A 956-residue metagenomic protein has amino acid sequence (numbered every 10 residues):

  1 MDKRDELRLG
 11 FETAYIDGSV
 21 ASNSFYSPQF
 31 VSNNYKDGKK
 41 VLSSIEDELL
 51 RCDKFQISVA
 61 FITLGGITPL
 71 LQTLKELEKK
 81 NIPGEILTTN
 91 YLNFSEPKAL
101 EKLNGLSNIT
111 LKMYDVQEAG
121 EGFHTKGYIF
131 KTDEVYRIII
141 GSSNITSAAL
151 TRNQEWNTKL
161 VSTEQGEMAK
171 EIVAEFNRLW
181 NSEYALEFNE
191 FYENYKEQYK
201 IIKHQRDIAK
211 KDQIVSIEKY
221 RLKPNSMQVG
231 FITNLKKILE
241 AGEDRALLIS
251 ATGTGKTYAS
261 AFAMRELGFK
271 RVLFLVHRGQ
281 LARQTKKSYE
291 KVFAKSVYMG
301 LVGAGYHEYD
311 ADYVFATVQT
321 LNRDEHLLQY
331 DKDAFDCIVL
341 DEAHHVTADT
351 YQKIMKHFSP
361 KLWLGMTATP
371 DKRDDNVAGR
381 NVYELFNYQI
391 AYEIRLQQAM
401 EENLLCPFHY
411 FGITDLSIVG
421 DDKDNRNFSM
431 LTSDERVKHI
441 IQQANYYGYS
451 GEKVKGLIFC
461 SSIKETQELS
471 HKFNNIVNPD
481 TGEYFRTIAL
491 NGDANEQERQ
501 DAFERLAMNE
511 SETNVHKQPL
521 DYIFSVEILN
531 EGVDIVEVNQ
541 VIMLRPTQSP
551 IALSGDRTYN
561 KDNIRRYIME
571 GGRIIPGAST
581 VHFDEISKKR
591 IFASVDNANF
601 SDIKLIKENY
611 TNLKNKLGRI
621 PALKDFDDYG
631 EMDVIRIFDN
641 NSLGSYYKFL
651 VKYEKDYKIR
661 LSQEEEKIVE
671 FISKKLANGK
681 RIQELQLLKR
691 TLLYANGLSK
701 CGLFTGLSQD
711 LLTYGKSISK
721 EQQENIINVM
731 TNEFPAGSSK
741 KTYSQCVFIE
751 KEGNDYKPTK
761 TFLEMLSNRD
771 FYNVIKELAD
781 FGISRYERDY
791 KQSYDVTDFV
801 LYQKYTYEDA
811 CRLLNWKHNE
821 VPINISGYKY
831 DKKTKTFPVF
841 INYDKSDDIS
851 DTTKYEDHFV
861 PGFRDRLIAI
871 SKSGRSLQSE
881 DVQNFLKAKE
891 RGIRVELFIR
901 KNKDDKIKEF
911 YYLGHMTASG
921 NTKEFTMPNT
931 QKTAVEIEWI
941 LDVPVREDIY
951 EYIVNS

Functional and structural regions predicted by a protein language model:
M1-N225, V229: PLD/PLD-like phosphodiesterase catalytic module centered on the HKD motif
I140, D521-S525, L529-P546, A552: A short beta-strand element within the Helicase C-terminal
F191, E197-P224, L235, R436-Y446 (+3 more regions): Long, largely alpha-helical accessory region at the distal end of helicase-like NTP-driven motors
A241-M264, R278: Walker A/P-loop
L301, Y306-H307, H326, Y484-V526: Conserved helicase ATPase core of P-loop NTP-dependent helicases/translocases
H345-P407: Post-DEXD/H (motif II) to motif III coupling segment of the RecA-like Helicase ATP-binding lobe
Y388-L457: Conserved interdomain linker/interface between the two RecA-like ATPase lobes of SF2 helicase motors
V651, Q663-Y694, D798-E909: Acidic, glycine-rich low-complexity segments with interspersed aromatic residues
